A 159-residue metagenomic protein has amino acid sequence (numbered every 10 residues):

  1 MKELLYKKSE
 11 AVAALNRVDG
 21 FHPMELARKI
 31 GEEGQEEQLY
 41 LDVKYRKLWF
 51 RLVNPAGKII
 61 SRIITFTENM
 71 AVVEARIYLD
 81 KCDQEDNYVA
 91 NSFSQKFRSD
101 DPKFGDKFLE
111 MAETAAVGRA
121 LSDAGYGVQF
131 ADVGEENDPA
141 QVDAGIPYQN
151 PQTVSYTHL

Functional and structural regions predicted by a protein language model:
M1-T153: Polyanion-binding surfaces on beta-sheet-dominated domains and ring/shell assemblies
Y156-H158: Conserved small/polar residues in nucleotide/adenosyl-binding loops
